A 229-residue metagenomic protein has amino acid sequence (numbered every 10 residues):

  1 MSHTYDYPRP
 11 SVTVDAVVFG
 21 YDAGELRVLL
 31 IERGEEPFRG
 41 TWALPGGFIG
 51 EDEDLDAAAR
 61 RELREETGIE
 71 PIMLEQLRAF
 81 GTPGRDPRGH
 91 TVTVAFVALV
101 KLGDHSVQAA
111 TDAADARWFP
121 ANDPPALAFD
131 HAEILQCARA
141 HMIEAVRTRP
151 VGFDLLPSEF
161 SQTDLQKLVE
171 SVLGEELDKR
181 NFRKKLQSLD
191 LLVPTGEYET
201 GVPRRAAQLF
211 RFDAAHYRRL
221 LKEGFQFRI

Functional and structural regions predicted by a protein language model:
S2-A43, D56: N-terminal strand-loop-strand
V28, E32-E35, R39, G46 (+3 more regions): Short, His- and charge-rich active-site/binding loops that engage polyanionic ligands
L44-E75, F96, L165: The catalytic Nudix box helix
P83-S106, A138-A140, A206-H216: Active-site-adjacent beta-strand/loop module that shapes the phosphate/pyrophosphate-binding cleft
V97, S106-V146, L155-T163, L168 (+2 more regions): NUDIX/MutT-family hydrolases
K167-E176: Short helix-coil junctions and helix-kink-helix linkers
L177-Q208: RNA substrate-recognition surfaces in RNA-acting enzymes
G196-I229: Long, intrinsically disordered, low-complexity Ser/Thr/Pro-rich regulatory/activation regions of nuclear proteins
